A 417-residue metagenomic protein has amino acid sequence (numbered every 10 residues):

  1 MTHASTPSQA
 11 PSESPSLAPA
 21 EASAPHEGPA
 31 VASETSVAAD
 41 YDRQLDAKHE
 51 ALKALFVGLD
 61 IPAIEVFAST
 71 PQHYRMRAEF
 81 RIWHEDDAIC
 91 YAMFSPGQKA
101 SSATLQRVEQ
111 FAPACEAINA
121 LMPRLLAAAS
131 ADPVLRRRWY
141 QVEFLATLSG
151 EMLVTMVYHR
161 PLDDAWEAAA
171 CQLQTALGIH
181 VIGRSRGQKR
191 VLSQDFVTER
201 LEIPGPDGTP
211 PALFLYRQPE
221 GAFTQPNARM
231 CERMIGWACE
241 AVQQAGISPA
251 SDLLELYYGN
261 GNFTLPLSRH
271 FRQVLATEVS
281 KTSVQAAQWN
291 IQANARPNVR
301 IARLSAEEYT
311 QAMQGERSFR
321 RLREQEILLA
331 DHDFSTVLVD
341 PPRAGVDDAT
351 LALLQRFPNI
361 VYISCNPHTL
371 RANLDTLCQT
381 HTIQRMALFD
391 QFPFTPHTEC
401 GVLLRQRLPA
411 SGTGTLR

Functional and structural regions predicted by a protein language model:
M1-L55, T415-R417: Basic Arg/Gly/Lys-rich low-complexity intrinsically disordered segments
T2-A4, P19-P29, M76, F80 (+3 more regions): Intrinsically disordered, low-complexity glycine/charged-rich regulatory or linker segments that flank or connect
H3, P7-S8, S16-P19, P161-R417: Rossmann-like S-adenosyl-L-methionine
A30-W139, L148: Extended interfacial segments that mediate partner engagement and assembly in macromolecular machines
I64-P71, Q141-L145, S185-K189, A387-Q391: Short, solvent-exposed loop/turn elements at beta->coil junctions and helix N-caps that rim active or binding pockets
R75-E79, A88-C90, W139-E143, E151-L153 (+3 more regions): Broad gene-expression machinery/nucleic-acid interaction feature
W83, F144, G150-H159, L215-Q218: Short, aliphatic-rich beta-strand segments
N119, P123, Y158-R160, A352: Conserved AdoMet/S-adenosylmethionine-binding subsite of the radical SAM
